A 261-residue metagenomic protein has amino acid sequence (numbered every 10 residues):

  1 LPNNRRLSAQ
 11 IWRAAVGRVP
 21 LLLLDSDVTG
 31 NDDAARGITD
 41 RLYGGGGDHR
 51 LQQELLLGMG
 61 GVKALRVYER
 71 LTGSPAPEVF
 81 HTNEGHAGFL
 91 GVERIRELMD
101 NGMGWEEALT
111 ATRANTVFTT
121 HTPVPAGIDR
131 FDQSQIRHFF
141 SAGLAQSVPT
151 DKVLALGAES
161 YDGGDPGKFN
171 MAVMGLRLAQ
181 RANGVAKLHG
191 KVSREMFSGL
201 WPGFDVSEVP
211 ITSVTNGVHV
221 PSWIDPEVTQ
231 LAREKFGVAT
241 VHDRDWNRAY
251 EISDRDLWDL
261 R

Functional and structural regions predicted by a protein language model:
L1-R261: Catalytic cores of carbohydrate-active enzymes across secretory and cytosolic contexts
